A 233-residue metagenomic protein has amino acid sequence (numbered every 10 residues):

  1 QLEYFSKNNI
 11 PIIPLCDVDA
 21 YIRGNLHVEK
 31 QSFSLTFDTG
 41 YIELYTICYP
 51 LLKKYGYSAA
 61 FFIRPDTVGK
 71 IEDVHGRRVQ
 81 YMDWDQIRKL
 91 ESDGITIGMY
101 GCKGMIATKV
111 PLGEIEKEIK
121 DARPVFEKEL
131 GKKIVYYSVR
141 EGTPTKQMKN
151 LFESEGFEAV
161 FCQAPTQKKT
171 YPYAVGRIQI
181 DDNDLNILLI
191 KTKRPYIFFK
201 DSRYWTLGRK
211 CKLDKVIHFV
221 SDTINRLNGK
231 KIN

Functional and structural regions predicted by a protein language model:
Q1-L35, I42-Y45, K109-N233: C-terminal active-site subregion of NodB/CE4 polysaccharide deacetylases
Y4-D93: Active-site beta->alpha N-cap acidic-glycine motif
Y55-S58, D93-I97, E153-A159: Glycine-enriched alpha-helix->loop->beta-strand junction motifs that scaffold or abut catalytic
F62, Y100, V160-C162: Short beta-strand and adjacent tight-turn residues that come in two discontinuous sequence segments and form the edges
I63, G101, Y136-R140: Short beta-strand segments
T67-K70, G101-I106, K169: Conserved radical SAM core fold
M82-I115, D121: Histidine/lysine/aspartate-rich catalytic loop segments that bind and position anionic ligands
